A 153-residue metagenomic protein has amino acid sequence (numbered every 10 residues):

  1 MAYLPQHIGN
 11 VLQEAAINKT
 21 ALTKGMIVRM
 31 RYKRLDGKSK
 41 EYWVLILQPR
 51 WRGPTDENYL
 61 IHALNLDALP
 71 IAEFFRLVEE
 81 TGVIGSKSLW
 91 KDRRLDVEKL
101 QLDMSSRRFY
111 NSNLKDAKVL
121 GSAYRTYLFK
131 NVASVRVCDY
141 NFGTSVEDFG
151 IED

Functional and structural regions predicted by a protein language model:
M1-T23: Mixed-charge, Lys/Arg-rich low-complexity intrinsically disordered regions
N18-G37: Short coil-to-beta transition motif at edge beta-strands of beta-rich domains
G25-M30, V44-I46, I61-A63, V135: Hydrophobic beta-strand residues in large extracellular and virion-surface proteins
M30-R34, P49-R52, D67-P70, F74: Short regulatory "switch" loops immediately downstream of catalytic or recognition motifs within protein catalytic
G37-G53: Short beta-strand-centered aromatic/proline hotspots
R52-L66: Short, solvent-exposed secondary-structure boundary/capping segments
N65-D153: Intrinsically disordered, low-complexity, charged/polar segments
